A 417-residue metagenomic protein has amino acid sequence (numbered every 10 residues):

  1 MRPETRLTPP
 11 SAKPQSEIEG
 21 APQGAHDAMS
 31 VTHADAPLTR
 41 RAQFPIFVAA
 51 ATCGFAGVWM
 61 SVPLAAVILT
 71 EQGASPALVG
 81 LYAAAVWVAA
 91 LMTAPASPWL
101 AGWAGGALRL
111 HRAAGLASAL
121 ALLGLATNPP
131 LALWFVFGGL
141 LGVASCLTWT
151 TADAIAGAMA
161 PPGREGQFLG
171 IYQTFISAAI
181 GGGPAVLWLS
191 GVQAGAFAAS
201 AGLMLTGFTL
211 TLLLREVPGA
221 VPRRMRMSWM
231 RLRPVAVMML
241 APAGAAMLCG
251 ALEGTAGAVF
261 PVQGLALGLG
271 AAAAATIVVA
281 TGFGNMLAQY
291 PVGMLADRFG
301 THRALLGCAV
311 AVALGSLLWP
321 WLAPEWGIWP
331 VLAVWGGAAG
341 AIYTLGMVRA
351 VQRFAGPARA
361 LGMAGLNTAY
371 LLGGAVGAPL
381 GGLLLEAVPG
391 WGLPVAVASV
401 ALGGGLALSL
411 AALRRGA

Functional and structural regions predicted by a protein language model:
P37-W87, M239-P242, G254-L267, A274: Helix-loop boundary and gating motifs at the non-cytosolic
L69-T70, L100-A101, V186-V192, G264 (+2 more regions): Interfacial helix-cap and linker-helix signal at transmembrane-aqueous boundaries of multi-pass secondary transporters
T93-G106, G191, A288-G300, L385: Helix-to-loop junctions at the C-terminal end of transmembrane segments in multipass secondary transporters
R109-L123, R303-L317, A398: Structural signature of the two symmetry-related core transmembrane helices
L147-A160, A341-F354: Intracellular juxtamembrane helix-capping segments at the cytosolic ends of symmetry-related transmembrane helices
F197-L212, P394-S409: Symmetry-related core transmembrane helices of the 12-TM Major Facilitator Superfamily/SLC fold
H302-T344: C-terminal transmembrane helical hairpin of 12-TM major facilitator-type secondary transporters
R359-E386: A late C-terminal transmembrane helix in Major Facilitator Superfamily
